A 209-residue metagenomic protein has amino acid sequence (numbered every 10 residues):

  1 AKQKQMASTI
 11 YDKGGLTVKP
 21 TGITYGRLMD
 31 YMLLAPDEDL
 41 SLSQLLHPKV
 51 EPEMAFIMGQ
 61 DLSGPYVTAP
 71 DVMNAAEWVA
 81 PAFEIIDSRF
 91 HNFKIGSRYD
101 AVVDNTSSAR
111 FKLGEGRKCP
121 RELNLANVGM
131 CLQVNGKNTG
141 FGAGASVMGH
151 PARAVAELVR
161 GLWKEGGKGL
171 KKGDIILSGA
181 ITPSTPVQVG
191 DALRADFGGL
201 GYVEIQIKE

Functional and structural regions predicted by a protein language model:
A1-H150, Q188, A192, L200-E209: Catalytic-core "active-site belt" of small-molecule-metabolizing enzymes, emphasizing His/Asp/Glu-rich regions
V155-S184: A conserved acidic, glycine/proline-rich C-terminal tail/linker
A180-P183, V187-A195: Low-complexity, intrinsically disordered Gly/Pro/Thr-rich segments
